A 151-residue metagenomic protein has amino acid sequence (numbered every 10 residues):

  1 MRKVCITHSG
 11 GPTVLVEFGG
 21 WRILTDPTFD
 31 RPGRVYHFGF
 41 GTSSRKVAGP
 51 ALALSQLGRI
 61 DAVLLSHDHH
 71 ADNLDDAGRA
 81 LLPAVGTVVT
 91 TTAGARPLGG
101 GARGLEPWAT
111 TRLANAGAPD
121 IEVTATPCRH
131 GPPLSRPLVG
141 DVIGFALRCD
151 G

Functional and structural regions predicted by a protein language model:
R2-K3, H8-G19, L113-G151: Catalytic core of the metallo-beta-lactamase
G10-G11, V89-P97, E106-A109: Short, polar loop motifs at secondary-structure junctions
V16, D26, H67, D75 (+1 more regions): Divalent metal-coordination and catalytic microenvironments
E17, L57, L82, A95-G101 (+1 more regions): Short loop/helix-cap segments at secondary-structure boundaries that form the rim of catalytic
W21-I23, D61-A62, T87, I121 (+1 more regions): Structural motif
W21-L65, D76-A80, G131-R136: Pre-active-site segment of Zn-dependent metallo-hydrolases
D30-P32, D68-L74, A95-L98, A109-R112 (+1 more regions): Active-site environment of divalent metal-dependent phosphoester hydrolases
L74-A84, G94-A95: Metal-dependent catalytic neighborhoods of phosphoester/phosphodiester hydrolases
